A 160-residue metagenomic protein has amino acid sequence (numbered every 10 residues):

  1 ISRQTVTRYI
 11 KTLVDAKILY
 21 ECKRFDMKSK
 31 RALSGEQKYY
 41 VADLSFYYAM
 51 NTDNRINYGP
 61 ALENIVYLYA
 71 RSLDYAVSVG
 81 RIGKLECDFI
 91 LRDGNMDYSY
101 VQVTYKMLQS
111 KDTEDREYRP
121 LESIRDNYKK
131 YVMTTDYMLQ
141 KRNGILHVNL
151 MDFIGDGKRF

Functional and structural regions predicted by a protein language model:
I1-D97: Accessory nucleic acid-recognition modules appended to NTPase machines
Y40, S99-V101, Y131-M133, L146-V148: Hydrophobic/aromatic beta-strand patches that form the interior of the parallel beta-sheet core in alpha/beta enzyme
S45, I90, T104, D136 (+1 more regions): Anionic group-transfer/hydrolysis microenvironments
A70, N95-M96, V103, R125-Y128 (+2 more regions): Intrinsically disordered, low-complexity Ser/Thr/Pro/Gly-rich regulatory segments
A76, K129, G144-L146: Conserved beta-strand segments of alpha/beta enzyme cores
R92, Y98-Q109: Active-site ExK catalytic segment of metal-dependent nucleases
K106, D112-K129: Short, charged, amphipathic alpha-helix that recurs within catalytic cores of restriction-modification and other
D136-F160: Domain-level recognition of nuclease-like catalytic cores that cleave nucleotide substrates
